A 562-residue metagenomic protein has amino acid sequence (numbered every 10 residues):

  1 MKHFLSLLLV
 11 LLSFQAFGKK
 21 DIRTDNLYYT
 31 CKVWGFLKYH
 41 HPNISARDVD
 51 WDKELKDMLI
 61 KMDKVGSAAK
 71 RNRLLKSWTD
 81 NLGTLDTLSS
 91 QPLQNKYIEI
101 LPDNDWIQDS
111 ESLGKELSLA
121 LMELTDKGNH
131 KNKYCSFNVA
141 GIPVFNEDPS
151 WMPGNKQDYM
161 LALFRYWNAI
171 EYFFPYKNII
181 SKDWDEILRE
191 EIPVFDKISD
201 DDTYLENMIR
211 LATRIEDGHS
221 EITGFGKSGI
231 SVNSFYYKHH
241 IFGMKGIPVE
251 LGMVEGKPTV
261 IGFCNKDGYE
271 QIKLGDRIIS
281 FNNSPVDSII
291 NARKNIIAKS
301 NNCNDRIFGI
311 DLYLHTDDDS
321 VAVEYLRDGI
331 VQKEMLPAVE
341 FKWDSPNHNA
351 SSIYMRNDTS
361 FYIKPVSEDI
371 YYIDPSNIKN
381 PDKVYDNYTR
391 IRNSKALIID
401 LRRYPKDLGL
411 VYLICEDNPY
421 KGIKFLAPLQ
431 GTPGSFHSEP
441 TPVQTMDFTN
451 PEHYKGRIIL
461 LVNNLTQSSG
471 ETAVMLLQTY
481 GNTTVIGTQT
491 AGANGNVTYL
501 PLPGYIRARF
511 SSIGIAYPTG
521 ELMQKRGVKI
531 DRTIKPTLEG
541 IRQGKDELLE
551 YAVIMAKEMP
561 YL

Functional and structural regions predicted by a protein language model:
M1-K20: Bacterial Sec-dependent N-terminal signal peptides
K19-R23, L27-C31, G35, N104-F145 (+4 more regions): PDZ/PDZ-like domain segments forming the peptide/carboxylate-binding groove, activating on the N-terminal beta-strands
I22, F36-H41, A46-D50, K61-G66 (+5 more regions): Cleft-lining beta-strand/loop regions that shape enzyme active-site pockets
I22, Y29-N146: Cationic-aromatic interfacial patches
L27-L37, D52-L55, L59, N72-T79 (+12 more regions): Extracytoplasmic/secreted envelope proteins and their assembly/folding machinery, especially bacterial periplasmic
V33, L37-H41, L59, Y166 (+6 more regions): Conserved PDZ fold ligand-binding element
N43-K76, F174-H219: Amphipathic alpha-helical substructures
V65-L85, K197-I222, K294-P346: PDZ-domain C-terminal substructure recognizer with occasional recognition of PDZ-binding tails
